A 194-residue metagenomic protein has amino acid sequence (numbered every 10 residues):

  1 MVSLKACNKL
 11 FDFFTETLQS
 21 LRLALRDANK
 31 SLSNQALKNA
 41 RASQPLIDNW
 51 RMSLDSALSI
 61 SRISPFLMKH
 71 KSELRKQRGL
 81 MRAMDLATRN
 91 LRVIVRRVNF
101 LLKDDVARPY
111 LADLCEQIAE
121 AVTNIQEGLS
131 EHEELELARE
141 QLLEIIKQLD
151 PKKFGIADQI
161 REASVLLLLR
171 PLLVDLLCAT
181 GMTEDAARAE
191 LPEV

Functional and structural regions predicted by a protein language model:
M1-N39: A transmembrane helix-and-boundary motif of multi-pass membrane transporters/channels
S3, H70-E73, D158: A short, mixed-charge helix-start or loop-turn motif at secondary-structure junctions
L4-C7, A40-R51, E134, Q141: Short low-complexity stretches enriched in small and charged residues
N8, T15, Q44, A112 (+1 more regions): Electropositive phosphate-/nucleotide-binding environments in soluble metabolic enzymes
D12, Q19, K38-R41, P45 (+3 more regions): Extended, heptad-repeat alpha-helical coiled-coil/oligomerization scaffolds
F13-E16, S20, N49, L86 (+1 more regions): Alpha-helical scaffold segments in soluble metabolic enzymes
A24-V98, K103: Structured inter-helical modules in multipass membrane proteins
K76-V194: Soluble C-terminal extramembrane regulatory/interaction domains of multi-pass membrane proteins
